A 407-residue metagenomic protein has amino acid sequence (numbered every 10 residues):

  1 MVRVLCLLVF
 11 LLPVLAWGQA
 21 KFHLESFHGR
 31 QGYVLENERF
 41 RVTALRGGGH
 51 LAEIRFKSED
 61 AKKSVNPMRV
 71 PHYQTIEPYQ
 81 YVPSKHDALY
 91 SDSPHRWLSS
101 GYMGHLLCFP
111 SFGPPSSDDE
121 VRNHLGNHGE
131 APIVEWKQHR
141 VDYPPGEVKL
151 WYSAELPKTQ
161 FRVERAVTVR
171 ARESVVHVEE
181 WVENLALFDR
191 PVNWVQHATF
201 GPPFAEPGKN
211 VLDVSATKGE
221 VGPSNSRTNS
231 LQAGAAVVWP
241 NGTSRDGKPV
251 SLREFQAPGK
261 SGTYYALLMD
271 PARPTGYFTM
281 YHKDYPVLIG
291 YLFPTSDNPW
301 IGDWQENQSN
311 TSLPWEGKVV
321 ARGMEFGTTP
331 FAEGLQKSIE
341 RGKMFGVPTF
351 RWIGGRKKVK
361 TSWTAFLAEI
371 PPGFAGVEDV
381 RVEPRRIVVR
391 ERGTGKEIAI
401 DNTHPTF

Functional and structural regions predicted by a protein language model:
M1-V2: N-terminal secretory signal peptides that target proteins for export/translocation
L5-V14: Bacterial N-terminal signal peptides
Q19-H177, F188-F407: Surface-exposed acidic/polar loop and edge beta-strand patches at domain peripheries
